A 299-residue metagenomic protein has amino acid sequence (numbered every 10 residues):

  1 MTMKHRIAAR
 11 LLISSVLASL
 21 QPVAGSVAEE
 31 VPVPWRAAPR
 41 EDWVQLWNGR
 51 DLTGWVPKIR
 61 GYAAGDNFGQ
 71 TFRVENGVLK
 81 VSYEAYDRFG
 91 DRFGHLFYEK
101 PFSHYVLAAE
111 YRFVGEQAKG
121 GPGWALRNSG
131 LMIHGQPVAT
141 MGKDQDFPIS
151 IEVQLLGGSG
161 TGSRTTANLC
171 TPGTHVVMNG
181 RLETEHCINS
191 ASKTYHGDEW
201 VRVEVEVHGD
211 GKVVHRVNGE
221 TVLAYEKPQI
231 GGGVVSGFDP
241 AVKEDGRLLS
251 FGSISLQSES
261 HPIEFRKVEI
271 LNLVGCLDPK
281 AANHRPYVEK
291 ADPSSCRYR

Functional and structural regions predicted by a protein language model:
T2-L12: Bacterial N-terminal signal peptides that target proteins for export
R10-P22: Bacterial N-terminal signal peptides
G25-N283, Y287-E289: Carbohydrate-interacting regions of secretory-pathway proteins
K290-R299: Short, disulfide-bonded extracellular cysteine-rich repeat modules
